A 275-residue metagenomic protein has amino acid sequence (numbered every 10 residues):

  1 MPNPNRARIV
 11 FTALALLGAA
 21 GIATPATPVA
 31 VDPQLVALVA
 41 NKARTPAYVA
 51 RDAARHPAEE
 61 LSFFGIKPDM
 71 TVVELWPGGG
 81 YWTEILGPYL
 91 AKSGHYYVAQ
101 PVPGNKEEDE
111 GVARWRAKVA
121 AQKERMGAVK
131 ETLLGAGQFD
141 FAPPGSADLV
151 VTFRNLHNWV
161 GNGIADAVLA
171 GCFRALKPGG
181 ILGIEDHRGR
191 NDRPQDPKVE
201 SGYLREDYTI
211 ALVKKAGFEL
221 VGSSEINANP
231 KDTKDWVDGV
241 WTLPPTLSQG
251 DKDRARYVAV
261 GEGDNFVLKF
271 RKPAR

Functional and structural regions predicted by a protein language model:
L35-F63, K67: Class I SAM-dependent methyltransferase Rossmann-like catalytic core, especially the SAM/SAH-binding loop
D69-G78: Conserved class I S-adenosyl-L-methionine
L90-A91, W159-V160, L176-K177: Helix-to-beta-strand junctions that scaffold the AdoMet/dcAdoMet cofactor pocket in Class I SAM-dependent enzymes
E110-F139: S-adenosyl-L-methionine
F141-V150: A short acidic, Gly/Pro-enriched loop at the edge of an enzyme's catalytic core that lines a small-molecule cofactor
A165-P178: A short glycine-rich, Lys/Arg-flanked "PGG" loop and its adjoining helix->strand segment in the class I
G179-H187: Conserved beta-strand signature within the Rossmann-like core of class I S-adenosyl-L-methionine
T233-R275: Core SAM-dependent methyltransferase catalytic element
